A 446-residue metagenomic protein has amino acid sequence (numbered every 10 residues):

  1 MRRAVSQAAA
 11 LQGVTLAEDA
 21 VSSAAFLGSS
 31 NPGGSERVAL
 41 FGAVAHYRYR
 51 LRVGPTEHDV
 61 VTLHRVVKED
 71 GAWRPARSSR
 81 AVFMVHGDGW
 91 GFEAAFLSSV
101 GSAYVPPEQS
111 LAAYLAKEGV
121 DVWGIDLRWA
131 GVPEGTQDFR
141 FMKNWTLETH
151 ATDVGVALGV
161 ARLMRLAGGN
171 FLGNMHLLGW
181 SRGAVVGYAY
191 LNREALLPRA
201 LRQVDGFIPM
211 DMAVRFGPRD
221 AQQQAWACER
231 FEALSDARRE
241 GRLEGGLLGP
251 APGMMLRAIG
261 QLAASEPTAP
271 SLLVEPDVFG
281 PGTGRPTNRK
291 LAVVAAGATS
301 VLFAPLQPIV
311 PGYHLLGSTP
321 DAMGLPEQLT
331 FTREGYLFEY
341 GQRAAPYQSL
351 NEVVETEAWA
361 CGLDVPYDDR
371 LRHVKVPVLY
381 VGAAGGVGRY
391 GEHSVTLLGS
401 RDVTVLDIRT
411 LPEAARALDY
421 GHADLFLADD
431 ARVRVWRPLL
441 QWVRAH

Functional and structural regions predicted by a protein language model:
V21-R77: N-terminal cap/lid segment of alpha/beta-hydrolase-fold proteins
D70-G124: Short, surface-exposed "cap/lid" segments of acyl-processing enzymes
M142-L166: Alpha/beta-hydrolase active-site loop
A167-S181: Alpha/beta-hydrolase fold nucleophile elbow
A184-P218: Conserved hydrolase catalytic core segment
Q222-P377, V381-G386: Alpha/beta-hydrolase
Y367, T404-H446: Catalytic active-site module of serine/aspartate enzymes centered on a nucleophile-bearing elbow/loop
G386-H393: Conserved alpha/beta-hydrolase "acid-adjacent" motif
